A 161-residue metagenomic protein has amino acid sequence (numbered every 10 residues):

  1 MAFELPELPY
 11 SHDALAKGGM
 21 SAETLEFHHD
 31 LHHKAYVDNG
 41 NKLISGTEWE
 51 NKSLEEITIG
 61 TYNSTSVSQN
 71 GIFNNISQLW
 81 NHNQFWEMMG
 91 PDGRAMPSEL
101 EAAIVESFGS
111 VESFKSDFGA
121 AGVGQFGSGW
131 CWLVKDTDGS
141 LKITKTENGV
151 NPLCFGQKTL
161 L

Functional and structural regions predicted by a protein language model:
M1-L161: Feature for soluble, non-membrane regions of globular proteins
